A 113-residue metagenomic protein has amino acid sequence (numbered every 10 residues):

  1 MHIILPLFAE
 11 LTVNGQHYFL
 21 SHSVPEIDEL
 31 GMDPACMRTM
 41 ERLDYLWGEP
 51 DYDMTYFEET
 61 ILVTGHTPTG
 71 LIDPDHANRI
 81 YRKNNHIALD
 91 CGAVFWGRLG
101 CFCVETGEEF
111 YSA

Functional and structural regions predicted by a protein language model:
M1-I87, G92-G97: Acidic, His/Gly-enriched loop-helix segments that form or flank divalent-metal centers in metallo-dependent hydrolases
V13-G15, C103-E108: Short acidic-glycine loop/turn motifs at beta-strand connectors
F19-L20, Y111-A113: Short amphipathic beta-strand/extended segments with alternating polar/hydrophobic composition
N84, E109-F110: Short, surface-exposed, charged/polar-biased interaction segments
C91, R98-C101, G107, A113: A C-terminal-region feature
